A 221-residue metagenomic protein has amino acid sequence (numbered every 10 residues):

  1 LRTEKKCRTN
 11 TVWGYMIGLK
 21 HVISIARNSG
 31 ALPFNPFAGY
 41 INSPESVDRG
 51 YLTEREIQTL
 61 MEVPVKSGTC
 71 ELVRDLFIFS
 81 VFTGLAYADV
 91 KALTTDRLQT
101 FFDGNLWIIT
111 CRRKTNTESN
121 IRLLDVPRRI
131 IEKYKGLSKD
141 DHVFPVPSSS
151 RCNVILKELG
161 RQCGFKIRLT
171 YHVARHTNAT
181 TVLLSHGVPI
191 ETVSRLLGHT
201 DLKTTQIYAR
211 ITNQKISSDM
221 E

Functional and structural regions predicted by a protein language model:
L1-S24, G68-T69, P147-S150, R168-T170: N-terminal core-binding DNA-recognition domain of tyrosine site-specific recombinases/integrases
C7-G18, N28-Y87, L137, H186: Basic, Lys/Arg- and aromatic-enriched nucleic-acid-binding interface segment
K20-I23, R27, T212-I216: C-terminal flanking helix
S24-N35, S80-D103, E191: Short, charged phosphate-coordinating catalytic segments
S46, R113-E132, S138-E158: C-terminal catalytic core of Y-nucleophile DNA break-rejoin enzymes
Y51, R112-N116, S149, L197-E221: Catalytic-site neighborhood detector that most strongly recognizes the C-terminal catalytic loop/helix of tyrosine
V63, S119-L123, R129, K133 (+1 more regions): DNA/chromatin major-groove-contacting recognition/catalytic segments
I78, F82, A88-D89, E158 (+2 more regions): C-terminal catalytic core of tyrosine-transesterase DNA break-rejoin enzymes
